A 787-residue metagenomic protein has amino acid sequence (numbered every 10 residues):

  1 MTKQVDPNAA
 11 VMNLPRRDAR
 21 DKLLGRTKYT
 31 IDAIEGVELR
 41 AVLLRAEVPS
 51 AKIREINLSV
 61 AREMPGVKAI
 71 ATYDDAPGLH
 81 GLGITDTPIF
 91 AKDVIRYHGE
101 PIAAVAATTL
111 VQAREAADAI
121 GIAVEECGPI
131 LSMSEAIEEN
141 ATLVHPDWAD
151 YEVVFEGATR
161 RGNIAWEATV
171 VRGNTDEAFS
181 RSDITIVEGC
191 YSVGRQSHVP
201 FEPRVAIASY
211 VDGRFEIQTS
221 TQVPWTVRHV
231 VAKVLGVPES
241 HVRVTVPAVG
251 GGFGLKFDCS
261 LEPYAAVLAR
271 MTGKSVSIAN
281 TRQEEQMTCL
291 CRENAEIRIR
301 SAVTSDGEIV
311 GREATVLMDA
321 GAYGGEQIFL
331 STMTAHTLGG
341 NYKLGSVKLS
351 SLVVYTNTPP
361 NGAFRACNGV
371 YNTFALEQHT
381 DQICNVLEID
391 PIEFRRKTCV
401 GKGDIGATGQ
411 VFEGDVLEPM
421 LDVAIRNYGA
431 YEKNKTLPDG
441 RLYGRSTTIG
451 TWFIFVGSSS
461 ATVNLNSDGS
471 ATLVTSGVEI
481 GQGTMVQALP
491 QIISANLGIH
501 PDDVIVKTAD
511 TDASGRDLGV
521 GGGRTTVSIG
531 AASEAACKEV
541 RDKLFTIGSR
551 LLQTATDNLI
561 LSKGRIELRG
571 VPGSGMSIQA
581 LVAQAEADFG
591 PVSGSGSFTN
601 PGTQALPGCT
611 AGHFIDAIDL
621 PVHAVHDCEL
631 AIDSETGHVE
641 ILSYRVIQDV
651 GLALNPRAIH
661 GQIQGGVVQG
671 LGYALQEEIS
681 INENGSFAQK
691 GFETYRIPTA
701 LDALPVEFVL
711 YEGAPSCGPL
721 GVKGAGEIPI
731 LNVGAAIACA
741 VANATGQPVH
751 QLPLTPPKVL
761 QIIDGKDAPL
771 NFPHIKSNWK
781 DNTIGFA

Functional and structural regions predicted by a protein language model:
M1-G157, M271: Flexible, low-hydrophobicity surface segments
M12, D18-L24, E156-A206, D212 (+5 more regions): Glycine-rich loop/linker segments at domain edges
R17-D21, I120-E125, P129-L131, Q222-W225 (+6 more regions): Extended active-site and interfacial segments that coordinate phosphate-rich ligands in large catalytic machineries
E63, Y73-D75, G236-H241, M271-V276 (+4 more regions): C-terminal catalytic domains of large/alpha subunits in multi-subunit enzymes
H80-I84, A116-A119, R228-V230, F253-C259 (+13 more regions): Short acidic, glycine/serine/threonine-rich loops at helix termini
K92-V94, P238-S240, T245-V246, R270-T281 (+1 more regions): Conserved catalytic cysteine-centered active-site region of acyl-thioester-dependent Claisen-condensing enzymes
V144-L235, C399-S470, E479, Q491 (+4 more regions): Helix-loop-helix junctions that connect adjacent transmembrane helices in secondary transporters/permeases, recognized
H229, A248-G273, S277-A279, M485-I493: Thiamine diphosphate
